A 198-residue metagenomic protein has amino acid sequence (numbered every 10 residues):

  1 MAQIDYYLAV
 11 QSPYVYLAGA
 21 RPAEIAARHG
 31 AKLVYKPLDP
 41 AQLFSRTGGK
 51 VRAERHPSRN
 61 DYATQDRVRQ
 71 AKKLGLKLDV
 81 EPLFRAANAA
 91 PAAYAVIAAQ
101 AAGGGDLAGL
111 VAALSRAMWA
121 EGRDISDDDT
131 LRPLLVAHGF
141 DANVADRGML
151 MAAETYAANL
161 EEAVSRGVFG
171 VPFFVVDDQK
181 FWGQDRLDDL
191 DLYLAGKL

Functional and structural regions predicted by a protein language model:
I4-Y6, V10-A31, A113-L198: C-terminal cap of thioredoxin/glutaredoxin-like
V10, L17-M118: Structural alpha/beta surface segment adjacent to cysteine/selenocysteine redox centers across thiol/disulfide enzymes
